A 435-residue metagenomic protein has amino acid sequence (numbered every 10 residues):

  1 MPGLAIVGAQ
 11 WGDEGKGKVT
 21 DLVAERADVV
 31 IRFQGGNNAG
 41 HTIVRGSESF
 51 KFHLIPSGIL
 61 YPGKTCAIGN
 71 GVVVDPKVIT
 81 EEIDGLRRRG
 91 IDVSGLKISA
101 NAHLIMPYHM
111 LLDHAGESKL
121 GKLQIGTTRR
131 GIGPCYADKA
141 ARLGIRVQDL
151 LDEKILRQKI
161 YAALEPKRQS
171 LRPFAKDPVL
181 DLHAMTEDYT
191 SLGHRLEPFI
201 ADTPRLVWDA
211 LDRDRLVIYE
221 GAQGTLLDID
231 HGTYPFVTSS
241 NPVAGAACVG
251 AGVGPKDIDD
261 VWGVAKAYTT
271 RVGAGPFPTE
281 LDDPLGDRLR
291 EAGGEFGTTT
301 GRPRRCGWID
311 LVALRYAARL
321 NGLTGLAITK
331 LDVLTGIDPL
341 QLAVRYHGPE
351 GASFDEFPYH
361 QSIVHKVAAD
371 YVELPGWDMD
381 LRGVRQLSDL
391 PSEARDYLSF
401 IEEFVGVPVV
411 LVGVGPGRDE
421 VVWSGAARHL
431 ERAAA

Functional and structural regions predicted by a protein language model:
M1-A435: Non-transmembrane, aqueous-exposed alpha-helical and coiled segments at domain scale
